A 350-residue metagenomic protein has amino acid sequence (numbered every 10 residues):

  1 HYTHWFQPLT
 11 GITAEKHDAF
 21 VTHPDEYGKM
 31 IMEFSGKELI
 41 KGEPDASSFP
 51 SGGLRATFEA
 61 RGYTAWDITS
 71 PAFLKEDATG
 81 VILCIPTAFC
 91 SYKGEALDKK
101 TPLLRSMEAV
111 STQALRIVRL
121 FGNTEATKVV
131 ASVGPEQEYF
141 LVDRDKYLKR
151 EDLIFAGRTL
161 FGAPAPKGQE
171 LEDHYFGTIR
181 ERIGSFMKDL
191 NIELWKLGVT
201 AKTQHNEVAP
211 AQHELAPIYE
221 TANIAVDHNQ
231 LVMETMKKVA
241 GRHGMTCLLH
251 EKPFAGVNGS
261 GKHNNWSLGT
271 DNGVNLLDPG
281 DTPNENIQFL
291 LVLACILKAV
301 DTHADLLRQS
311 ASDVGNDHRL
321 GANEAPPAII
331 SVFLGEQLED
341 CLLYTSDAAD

Functional and structural regions predicted by a protein language model:
H1-A60: Active-site core of metal-dependent hydrolases
G62-N191: ATP/Mg2+-dependent ligation/transfer catalytic cores
K93, L171-H174, Q212-A222, W266: Short, hydrophobic beta-strand segments
V129-V142, N206-H213, K252-S260, Q309-P327: A glycine-rich phosphate-binding loop feature that marks nucleotide/adenosyl-phosphate handling sites
R150-A163, G198-A216: Active-site-proximal, well-structured secondary-structure segments within enzyme catalytic domains
T178, F186, H228-L249, G256-N258 (+1 more regions): Catalytic or ion-translocation cores adjacent to nucleophile or general acid/base/metal-coordination motifs in diverse
L291, A299-L342: Polar, glycine-rich mid-to-C-terminal structural blocks that act as macromolecule-binding/assembly scaffolds
Y344-D350: Conserved small/polar residues in nucleotide/adenosyl-binding loops
